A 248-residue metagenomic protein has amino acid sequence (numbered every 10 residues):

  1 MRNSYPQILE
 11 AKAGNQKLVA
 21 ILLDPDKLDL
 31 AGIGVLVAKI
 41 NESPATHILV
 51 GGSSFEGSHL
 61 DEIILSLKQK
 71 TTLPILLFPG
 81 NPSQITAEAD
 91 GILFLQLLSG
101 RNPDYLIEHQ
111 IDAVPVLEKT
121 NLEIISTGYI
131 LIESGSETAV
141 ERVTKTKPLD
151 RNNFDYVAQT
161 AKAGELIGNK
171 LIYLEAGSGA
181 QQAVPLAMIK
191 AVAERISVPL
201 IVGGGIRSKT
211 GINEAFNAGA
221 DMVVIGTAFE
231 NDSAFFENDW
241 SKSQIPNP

Functional and structural regions predicted by a protein language model:
M1-L23, A113-T127, E133: N-terminal amphipathic alpha-helix/helix-capping segment at the start of soluble metabolic enzymes
K17-I33, P79-N81, L131-V157, V202 (+1 more regions): Active-site mouth loops of central-metabolism enzymes
V19-L23, I48-V50, I75-L77, I92-F94 (+4 more regions): Hydrophobic faces of well-ordered beta-strands that scaffold small-molecule active sites in alpha/beta enzyme cores
L23, K27-V37, H47-G52, K70 (+1 more regions): Active-site beta->alpha loop and helix N-cap motifs at the rims of alpha/beta catalytic domains
L49-F55, G91, L95-L106, L174-G179 (+2 more regions): Glycine-rich phosphate-binding active-site loops on the catalytic face of alpha/beta enzymes
L60-S83, A113-T120, I125, Q182-S208 (+1 more regions): Alpha-helix-loop-beta-strand connector modules within alpha/beta enzyme cores
Q84-E165: Conserved anion-binding
R142-M188, E230-E237: Glycine/Thr-rich beta-alpha phosphate-binding loop at enzyme active sites
